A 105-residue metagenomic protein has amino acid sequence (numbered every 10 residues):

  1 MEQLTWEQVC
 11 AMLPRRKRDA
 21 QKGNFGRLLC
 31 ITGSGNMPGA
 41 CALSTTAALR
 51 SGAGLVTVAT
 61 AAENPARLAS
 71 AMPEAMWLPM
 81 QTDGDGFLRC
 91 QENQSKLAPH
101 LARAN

Functional and structural regions predicted by a protein language model:
M1-N105: Small-residue (G/A/S/T)-rich helix-start motifs and N-terminal tracts that mark the onset
